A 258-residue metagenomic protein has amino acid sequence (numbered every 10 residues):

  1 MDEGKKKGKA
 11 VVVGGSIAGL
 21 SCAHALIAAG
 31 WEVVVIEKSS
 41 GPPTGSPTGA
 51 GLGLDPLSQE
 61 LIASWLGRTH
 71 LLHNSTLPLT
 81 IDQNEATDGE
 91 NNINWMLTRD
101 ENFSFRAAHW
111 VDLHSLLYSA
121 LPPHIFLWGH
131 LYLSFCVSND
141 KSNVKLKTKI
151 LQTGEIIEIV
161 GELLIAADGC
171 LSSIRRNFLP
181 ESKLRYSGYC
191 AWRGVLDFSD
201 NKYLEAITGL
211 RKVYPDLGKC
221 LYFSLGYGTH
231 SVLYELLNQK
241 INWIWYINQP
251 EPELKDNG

Functional and structural regions predicted by a protein language model:
D2-A18: Beta1/beta-strand and adjacent pyrophosphate-binding region of the FAD-binding site in flavoprotein oxidoreductases
A10, W31-V33, I241: Hydrophobic anchor at the start of a short beta-strand that flanks the dinucleotide cofactor-binding loop
A18, G41, L171: Conserved Rossmann-like nucleotide-cofactor binding loop
C22-W31, L61-S64: A short, Lys/Arg-enriched amphipathic alpha-helix followed by its capping loop at the start of a domain
I27-T48: Glycine-rich FAD pyrophosphate-binding loop
P42-P123, G129-L133: Active-site-adjacent segment of FAD-dependent monooxygenases/related oxidoreductases
S104, A108, H114-G258: Conserved FAD-binding catalytic core of PHBH/FMO-like flavoproteins
